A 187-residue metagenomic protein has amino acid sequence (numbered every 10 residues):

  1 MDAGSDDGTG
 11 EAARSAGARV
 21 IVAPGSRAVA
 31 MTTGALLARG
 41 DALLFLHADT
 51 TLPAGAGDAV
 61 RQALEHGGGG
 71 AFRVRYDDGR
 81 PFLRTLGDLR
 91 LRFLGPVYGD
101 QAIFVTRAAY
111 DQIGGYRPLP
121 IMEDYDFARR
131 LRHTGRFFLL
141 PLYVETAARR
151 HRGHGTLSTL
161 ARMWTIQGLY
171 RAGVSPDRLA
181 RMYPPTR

Functional and structural regions predicted by a protein language model:
D2-G10, T50: A conserved acidic beta->alpha catalytic loop
D7-A16, G55: Acidic helix N-cap motif at the loop->helix transition within catalytic regions of sugar-transfer enzymes
A12, V22-A38: Glycine-rich, basic loop-to-helix element that forms the pyrophosphate-binding segment of sugar-nucleotide handling
L43: Short aromatic/hydrophobic "clamp" motif used to bind/position activated sugar donors
A54-P81: Conserved donor NDP-sugar-binding/catalytic core segment of glycosyltransferases
G68-D78, G87-A108: A recurrent flexible, glycine/aromatic-enriched loop bordering the glycosyltransferase active site that acts as
I121-F127: Acidic donor-binding loop at a coil-to-helix junction in glycosyltransferase catalytic cores that engages
R129-R187: Hydrophobic helical membrane-anchoring modules
